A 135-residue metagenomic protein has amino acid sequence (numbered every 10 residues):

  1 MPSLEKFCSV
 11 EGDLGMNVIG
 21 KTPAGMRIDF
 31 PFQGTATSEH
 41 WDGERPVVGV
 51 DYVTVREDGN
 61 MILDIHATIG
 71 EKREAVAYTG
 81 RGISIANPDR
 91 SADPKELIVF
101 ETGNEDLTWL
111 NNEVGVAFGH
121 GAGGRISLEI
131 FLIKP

Functional and structural regions predicted by a protein language model:
M1-P135: Beta-strand-enriched cores of mature, soluble protein domains
